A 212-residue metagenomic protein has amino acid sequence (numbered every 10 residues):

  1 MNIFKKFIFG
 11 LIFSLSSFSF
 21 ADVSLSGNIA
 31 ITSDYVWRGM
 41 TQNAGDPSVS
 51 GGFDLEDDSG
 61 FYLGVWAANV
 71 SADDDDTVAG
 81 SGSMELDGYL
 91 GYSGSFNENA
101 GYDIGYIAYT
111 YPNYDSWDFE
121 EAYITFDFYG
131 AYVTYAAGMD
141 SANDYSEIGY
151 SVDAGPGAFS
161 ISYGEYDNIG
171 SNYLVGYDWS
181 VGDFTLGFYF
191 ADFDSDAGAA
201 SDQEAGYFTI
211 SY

Functional and structural regions predicted by a protein language model:
N2-L11, L15-Y212: Outer-membrane beta-barrel proteins
